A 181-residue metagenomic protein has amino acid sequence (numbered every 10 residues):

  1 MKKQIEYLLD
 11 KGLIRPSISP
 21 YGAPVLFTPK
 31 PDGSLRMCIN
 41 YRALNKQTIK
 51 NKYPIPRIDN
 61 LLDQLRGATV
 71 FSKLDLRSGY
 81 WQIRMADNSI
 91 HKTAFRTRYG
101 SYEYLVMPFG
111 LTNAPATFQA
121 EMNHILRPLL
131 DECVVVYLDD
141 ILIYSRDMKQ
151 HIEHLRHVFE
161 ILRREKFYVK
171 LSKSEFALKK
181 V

Functional and structural regions predicted by a protein language model:
M1-V181: Retroelement reverse transcriptase polymerase core
